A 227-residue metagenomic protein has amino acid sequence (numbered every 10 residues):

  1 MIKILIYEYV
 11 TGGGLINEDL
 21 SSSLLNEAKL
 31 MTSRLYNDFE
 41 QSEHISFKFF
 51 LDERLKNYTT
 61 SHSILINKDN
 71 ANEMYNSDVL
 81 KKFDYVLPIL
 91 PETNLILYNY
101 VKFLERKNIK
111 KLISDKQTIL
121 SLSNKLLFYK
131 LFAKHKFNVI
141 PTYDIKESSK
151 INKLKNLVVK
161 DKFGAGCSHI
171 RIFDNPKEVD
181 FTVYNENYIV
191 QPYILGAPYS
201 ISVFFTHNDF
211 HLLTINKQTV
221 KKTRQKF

Functional and structural regions predicted by a protein language model:
M1-L5: Extreme N-terminal starter segment of soluble prokaryotic enzymes
I6-G12, D52: Short loop/turn segments at strand-loop or loop-helix junctions that form parts of catalytic or ligand-binding pockets
T11-G12, P91-N94, K162-G164: Short glycine-rich anion-binding loops that position phosphate/pyrophosphate groups of nucleotides and phosphorylated
G12-E18: Short N-terminal binding/cap micro-motifs at the start of the first secondary-structure element
D19-F39: Short catalytic helix/loop segments, enriched in acidic residues and glycine and frequently bearing histidine
D38, S46-E147: Conserved N-proximal alpha/beta basic substrate-recognition cap immediately N-terminal to, or forming the N-lobe
N156-F173: Conserved anion/nucleotide-ligand pocket segment
D174-F227: Phosphate-binding site of ATP-dependent enzymes
